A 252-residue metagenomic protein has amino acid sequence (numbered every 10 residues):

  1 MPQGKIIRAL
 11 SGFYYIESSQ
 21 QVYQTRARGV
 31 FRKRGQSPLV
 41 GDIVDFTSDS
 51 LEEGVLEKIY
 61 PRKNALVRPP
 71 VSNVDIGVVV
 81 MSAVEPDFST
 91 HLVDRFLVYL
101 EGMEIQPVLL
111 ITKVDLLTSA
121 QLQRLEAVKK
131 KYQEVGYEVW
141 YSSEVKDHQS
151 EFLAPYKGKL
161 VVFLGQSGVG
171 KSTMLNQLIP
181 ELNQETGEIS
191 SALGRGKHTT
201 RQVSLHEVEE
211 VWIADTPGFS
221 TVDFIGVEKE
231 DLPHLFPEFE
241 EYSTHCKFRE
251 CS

Functional and structural regions predicted by a protein language model:
M1-L10: Structural detector for short beta-strands of small beta-barrel domains
G12, G29, G35-S50, Y60-I76 (+7 more regions): Helix-rich effector regions associated with P-loop NTPase G domains
Y14-S18, T25, F46: SH3/SH3-like beta-barrel fold
L51-I59, D87-S89: Short, Lys/Arg- and Gly-enriched loop/turn segments at beta-strand edges
D87-G102: Amphipathic helical hotspot of TIR/SEFIR-family domains
L116-V169: Canonical P-loop GTPase G-domain recognition
S167, S172-T173, Q177: Walker A/P-loop
